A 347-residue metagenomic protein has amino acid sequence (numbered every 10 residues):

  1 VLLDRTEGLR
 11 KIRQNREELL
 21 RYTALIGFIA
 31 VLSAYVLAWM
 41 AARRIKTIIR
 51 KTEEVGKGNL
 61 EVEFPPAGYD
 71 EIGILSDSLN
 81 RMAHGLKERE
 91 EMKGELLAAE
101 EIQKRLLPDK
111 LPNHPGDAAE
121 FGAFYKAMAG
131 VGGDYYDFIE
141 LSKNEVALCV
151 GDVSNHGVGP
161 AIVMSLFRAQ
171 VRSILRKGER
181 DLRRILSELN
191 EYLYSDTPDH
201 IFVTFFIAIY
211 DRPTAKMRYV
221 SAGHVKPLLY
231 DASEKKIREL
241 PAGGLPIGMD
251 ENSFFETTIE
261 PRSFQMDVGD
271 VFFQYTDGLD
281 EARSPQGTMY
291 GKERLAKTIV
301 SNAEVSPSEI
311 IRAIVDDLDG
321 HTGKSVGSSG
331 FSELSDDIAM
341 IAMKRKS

Functional and structural regions predicted by a protein language model:
L2-L3, T276: Sensory-domain boundary capping and coupling elements
R5-T52: Cytoplasm-proximal transmembrane signaling helix
T6-R13, M82, N155, D280: Sensory coupling linkers of modular signal transduction proteins
G27, V31, S78-R89, Q170-L175 (+1 more regions): Signal-transmission/dimerization alpha-helices at domain junctions
L37-E63, S76, A83: Membrane-proximal alpha-helical signal-transduction linkers
A41, G68-L75, M92, D117 (+3 more regions): The cytosolic transmitter module of two-component sensor histidine kinases
E54, A67, E71-K93: Amphipathic coiled-coil signaling helices used for dimeric signal transmission
K87-F273, G320, G327-S347: … and, occasionally, acidic/histidine-rich disordered N-termini of signaling adaptors
